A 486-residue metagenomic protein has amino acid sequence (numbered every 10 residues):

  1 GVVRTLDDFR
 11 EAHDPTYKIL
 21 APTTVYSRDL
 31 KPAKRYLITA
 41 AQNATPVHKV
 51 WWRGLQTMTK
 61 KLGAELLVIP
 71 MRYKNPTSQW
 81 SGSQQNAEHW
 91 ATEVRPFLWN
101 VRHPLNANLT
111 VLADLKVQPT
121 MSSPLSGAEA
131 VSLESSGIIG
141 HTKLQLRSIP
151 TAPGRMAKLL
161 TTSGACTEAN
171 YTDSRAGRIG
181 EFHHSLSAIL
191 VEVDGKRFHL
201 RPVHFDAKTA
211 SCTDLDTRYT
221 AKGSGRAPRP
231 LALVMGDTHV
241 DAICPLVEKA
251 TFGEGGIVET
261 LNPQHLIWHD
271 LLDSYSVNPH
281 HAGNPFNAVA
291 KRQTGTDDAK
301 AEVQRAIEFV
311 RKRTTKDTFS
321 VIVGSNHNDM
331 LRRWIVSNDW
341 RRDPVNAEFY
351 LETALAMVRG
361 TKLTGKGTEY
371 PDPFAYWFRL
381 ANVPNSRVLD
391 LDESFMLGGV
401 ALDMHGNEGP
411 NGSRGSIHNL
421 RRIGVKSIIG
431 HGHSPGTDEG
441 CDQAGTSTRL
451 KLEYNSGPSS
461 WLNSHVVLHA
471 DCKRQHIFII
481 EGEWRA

Functional and structural regions predicted by a protein language model:
G1-A486: Extended recognition/assembly regions associated with phosphoester-bond processing machinery
